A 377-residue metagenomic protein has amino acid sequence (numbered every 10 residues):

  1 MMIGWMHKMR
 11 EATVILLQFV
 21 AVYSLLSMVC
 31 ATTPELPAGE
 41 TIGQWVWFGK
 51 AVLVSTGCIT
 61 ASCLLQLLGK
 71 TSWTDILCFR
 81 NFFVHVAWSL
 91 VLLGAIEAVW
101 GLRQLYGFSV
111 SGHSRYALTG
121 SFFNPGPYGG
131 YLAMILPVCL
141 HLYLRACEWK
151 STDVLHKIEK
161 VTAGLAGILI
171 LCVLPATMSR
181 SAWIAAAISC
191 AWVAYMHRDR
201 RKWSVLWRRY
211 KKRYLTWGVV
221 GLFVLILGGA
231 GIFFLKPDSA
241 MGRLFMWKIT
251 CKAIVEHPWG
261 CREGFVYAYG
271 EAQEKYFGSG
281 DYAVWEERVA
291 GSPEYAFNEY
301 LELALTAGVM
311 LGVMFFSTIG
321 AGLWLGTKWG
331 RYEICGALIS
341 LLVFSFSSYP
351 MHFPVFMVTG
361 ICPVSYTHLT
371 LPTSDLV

Functional and structural regions predicted by a protein language model:
M6, E11-A31, G49-K70, R80-Y116 (+5 more regions): Alpha-helical transmembrane segments of multi-pass inner-membrane proteins
L36-V46: Membrane-helix interface and helix-disruption motif detector
V110-Y116, K252, E263-L305: Interfacial juxtamembrane loops and adjacent helix segments that form the catalytic/substrate-binding surfaces
A117-L118, A186-C190, V205-V255, A268-E271 (+1 more regions): Flexible juxtamembrane loops connecting transmembrane helices in multi-pass membrane enzymes that build or modify
N124, R243, F353: Short, conserved phosphate/pyrophosphate- and ester-handling motifs at nucleotide-, phospho-/glycolipid
T367-T373: Conserved small/polar residues in nucleotide/adenosyl-binding loops
